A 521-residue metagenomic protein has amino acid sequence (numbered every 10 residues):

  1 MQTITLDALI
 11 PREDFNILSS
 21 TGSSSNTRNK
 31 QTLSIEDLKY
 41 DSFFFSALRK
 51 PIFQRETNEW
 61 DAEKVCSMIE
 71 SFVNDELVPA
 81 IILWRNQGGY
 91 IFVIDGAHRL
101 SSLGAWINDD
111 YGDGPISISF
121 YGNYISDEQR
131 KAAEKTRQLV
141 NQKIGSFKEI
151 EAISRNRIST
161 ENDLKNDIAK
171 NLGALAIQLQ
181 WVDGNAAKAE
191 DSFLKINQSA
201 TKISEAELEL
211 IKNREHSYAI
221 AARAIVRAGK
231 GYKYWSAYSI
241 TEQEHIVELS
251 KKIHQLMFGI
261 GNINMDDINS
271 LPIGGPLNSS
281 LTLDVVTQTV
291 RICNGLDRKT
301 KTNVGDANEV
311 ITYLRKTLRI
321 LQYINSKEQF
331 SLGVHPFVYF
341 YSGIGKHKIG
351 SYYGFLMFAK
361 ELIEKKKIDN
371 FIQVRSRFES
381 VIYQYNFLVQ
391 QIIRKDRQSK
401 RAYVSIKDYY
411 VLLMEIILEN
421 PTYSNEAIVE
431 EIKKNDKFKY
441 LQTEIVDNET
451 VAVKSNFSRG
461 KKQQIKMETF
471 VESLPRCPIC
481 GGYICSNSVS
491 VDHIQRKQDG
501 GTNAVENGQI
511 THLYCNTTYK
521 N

Functional and structural regions predicted by a protein language model:
M1-F43: N-terminal leader/domain-start detector
T3, R291-K434: A cross-family structural signal marking well-folded subdomains
T3-D7, S23-N26, Q31, Q54-L277 (+1 more regions): Basic- and aromatic-enriched surface patches that contact anionic nucleotides/nucleic acids
T57, F340-K346, E449-F457, K497-N503: Short, contiguous acidic/charged loop-to-helix segments that flank catalytic cores in large enzymes
G96, R459-I465, R476-T511, Y519-N521: Histidine-centered nuclease catalytic patch
I177-Q178, G184, G229-F358: Polyanionic (Asp/Glu-rich) segments that form extended negatively charged tracts
E430-G481, T502: Short, charged surface segments at domain edges that flank catalytic/cofactor-binding sites
